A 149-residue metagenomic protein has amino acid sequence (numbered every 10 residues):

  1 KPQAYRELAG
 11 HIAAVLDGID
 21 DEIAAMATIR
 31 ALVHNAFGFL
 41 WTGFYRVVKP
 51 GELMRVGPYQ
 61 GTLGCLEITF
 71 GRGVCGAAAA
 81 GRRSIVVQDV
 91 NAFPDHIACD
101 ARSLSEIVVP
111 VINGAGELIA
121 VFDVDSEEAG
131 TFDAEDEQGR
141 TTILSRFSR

Functional and structural regions predicted by a protein language model:
K1-L63, T142-R149: Intrinsically disordered, low-complexity terminal regulatory regions
D21-A24, F70, S103, E135: A generic structural signal for residues located within well-ordered alpha-helices of large catalytic or ligand-binding
W41, V108, V121: Short hydrophobic/aromatic beta-strand element in the GNAT-like acyltransferase core that lines or flanks the acyl-donor
V47-A101: Regulatory sensory and allosteric helical modules in signal-transduction proteins and certain transcription factors
G71, V121, E137: ATP/adenylate-binding site constellation spanning eukaryotic-like Ser/Thr protein kinases, ABC-transporter
S105-N113: A short, aliphatic-rich beta-strand micro-motif
I112-S126: Sensory-domain boundary capping and coupling elements
D125-I143: Regulatory loop-to-helix N-cap segments in sensory/regulatory domains that couple ligand/signal detection
